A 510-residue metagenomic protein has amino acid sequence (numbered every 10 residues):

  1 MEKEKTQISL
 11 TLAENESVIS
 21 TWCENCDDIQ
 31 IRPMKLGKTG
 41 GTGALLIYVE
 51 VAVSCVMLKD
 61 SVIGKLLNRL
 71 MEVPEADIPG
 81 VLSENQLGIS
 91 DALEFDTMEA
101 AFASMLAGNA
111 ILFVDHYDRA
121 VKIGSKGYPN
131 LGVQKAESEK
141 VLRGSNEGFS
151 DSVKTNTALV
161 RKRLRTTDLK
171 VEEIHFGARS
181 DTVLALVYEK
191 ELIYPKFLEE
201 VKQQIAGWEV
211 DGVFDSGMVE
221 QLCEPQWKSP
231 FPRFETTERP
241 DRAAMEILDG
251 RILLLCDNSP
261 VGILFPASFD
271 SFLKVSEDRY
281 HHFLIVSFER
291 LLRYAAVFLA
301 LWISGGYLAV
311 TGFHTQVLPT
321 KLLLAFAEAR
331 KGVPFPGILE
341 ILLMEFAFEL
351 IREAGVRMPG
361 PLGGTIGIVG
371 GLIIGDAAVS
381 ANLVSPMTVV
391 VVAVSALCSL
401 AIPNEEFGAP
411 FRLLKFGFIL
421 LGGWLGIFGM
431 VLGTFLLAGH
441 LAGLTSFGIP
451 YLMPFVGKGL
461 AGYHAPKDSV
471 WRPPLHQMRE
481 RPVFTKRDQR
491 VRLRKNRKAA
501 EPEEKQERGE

Functional and structural regions predicted by a protein language model:
M1-W302, Q316, T320, L441-E510: Membrane-embedded alpha-helical signal segments
E220, G306-T311: C-terminal TM-helix exit segments that contain a strictly Trp-centered aromatic cap at the helix terminus
G306, P319-L322, A329-E510: Generic detector of multi-pass transmembrane helix bundles and their immediately adjacent loops in polytopic membrane
